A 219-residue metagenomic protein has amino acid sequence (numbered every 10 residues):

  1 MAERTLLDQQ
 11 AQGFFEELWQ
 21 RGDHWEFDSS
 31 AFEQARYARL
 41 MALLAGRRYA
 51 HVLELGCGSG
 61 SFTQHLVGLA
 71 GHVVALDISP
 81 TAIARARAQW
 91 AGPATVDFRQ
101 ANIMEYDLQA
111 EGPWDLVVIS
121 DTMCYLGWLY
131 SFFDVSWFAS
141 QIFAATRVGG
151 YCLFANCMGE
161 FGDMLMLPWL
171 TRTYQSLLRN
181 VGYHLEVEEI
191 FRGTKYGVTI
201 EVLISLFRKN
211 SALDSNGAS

Functional and structural regions predicted by a protein language model:
M1-L55, S59-A110, L129-F143, Y151-S219: Class I (Rossmann-like) S-adenosyl-L-methionine-dependent methyltransferase catalytic domain, capturing the SAM-binding
L116-F132: A short SAM/SAH-binding and catalytic strip from SAM-dependent methyltransferases
